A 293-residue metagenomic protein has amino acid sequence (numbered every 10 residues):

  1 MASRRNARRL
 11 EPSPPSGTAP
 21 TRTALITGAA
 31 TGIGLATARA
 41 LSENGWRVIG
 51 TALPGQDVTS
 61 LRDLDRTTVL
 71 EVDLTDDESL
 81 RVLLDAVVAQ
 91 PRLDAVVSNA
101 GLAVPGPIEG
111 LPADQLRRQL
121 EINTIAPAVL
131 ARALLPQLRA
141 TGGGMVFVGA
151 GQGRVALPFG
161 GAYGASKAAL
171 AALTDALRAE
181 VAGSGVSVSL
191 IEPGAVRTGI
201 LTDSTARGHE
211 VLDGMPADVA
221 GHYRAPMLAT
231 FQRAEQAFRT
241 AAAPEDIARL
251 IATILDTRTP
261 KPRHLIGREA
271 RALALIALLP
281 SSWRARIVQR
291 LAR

Functional and structural regions predicted by a protein language model:
A30-T31: Conserved glycine-rich cofactor-binding loop
L64-E78: Rossmann-fold cofactor-recognition segment
N99-V104: Conserved NAD(P)H cofactor-binding loop of Rossmann-fold oxidoreductase domains
P107-I108, Q115-R117: Substrate-binding pocket helix/loop in short-chain dehydrogenase/reductase
A131, S166-A169: Active-site helix of classical SDR
A131-R132, D175: A short, exposed helix-loop element centered on a Lys and neighboring polar residues
G183-E235: C-terminal beta-strand-loop-alpha-helix "lid" module of Rossmann-like NAD(P)-dependent dehydrogenases
